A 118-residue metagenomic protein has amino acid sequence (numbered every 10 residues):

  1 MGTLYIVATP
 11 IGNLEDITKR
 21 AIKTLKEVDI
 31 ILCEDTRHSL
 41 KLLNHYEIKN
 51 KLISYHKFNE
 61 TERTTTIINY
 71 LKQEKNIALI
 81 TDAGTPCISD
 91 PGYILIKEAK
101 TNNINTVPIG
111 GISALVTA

Functional and structural regions predicted by a protein language model:
M1-F58: Glycine-rich, flexible N-terminal cofactor/catalytic loop recognition
R20-K23, H45-I48, I67-N69, P91-I96: Short, glycine/charged-enriched secondary-structure capping and boundary segments
E34-R37, F58-N59, A83, G110-S113: Short beta->alpha linker loops
N59-I68: Glycine-rich, highly charged phosphate/nucleotide-binding loops
K72-A118: Short glycine-cluster motifs
